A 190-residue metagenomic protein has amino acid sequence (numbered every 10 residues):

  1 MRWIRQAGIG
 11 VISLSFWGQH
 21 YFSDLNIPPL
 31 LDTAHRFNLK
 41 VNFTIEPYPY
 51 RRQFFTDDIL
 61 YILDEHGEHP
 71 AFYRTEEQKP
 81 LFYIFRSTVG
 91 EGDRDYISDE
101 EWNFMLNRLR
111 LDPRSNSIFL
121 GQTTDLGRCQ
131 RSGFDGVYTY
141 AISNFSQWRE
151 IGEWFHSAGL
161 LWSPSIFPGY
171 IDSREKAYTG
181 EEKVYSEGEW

Functional and structural regions predicted by a protein language model:
M1-W190: Glycan-processing catalytic domains of CAZymes
